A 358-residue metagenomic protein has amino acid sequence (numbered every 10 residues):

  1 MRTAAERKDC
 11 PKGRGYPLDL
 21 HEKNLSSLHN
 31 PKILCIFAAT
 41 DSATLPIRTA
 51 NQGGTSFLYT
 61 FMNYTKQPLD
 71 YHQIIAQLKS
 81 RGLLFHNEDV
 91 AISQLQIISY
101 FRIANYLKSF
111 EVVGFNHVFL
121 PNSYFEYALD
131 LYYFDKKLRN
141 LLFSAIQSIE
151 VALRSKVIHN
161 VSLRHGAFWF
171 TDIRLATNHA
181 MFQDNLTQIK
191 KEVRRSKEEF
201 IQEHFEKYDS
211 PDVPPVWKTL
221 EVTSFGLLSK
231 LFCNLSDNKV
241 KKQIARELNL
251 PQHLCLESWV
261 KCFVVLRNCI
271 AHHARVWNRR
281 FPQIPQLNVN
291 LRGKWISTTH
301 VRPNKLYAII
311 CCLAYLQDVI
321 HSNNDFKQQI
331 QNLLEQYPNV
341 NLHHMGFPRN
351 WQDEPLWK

Functional and structural regions predicted by a protein language model:
R2, C10, G15-V265, W277-K358: Extended intrinsically disordered or low-complexity regions, especially N/C-terminal cytosolic tails and loops, rather
H273: Acidic/aromatic/glycine-rich contiguous surface patches that form carbohydrate-binding/processing clefts and analogous
